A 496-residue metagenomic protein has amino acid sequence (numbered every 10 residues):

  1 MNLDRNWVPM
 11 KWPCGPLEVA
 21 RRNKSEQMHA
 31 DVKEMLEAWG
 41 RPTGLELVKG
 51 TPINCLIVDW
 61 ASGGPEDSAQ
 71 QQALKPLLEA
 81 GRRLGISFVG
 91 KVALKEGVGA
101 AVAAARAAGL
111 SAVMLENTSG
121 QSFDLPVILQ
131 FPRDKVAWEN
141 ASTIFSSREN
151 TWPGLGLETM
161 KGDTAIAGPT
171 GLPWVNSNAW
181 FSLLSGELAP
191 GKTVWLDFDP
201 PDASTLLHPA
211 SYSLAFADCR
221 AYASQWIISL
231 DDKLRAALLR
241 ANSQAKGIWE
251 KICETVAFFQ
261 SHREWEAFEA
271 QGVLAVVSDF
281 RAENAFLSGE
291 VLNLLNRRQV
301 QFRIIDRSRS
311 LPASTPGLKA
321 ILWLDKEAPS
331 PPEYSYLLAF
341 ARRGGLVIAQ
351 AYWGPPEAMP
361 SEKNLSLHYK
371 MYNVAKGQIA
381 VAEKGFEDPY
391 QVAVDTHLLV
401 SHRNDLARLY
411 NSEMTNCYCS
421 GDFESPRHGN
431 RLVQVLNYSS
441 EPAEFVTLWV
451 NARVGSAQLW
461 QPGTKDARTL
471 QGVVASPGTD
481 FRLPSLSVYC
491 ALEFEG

Functional and structural regions predicted by a protein language model:
M1-W323, P331-G345, A349-P360, L365-D388 (+1 more regions): Glycan-processing catalytic domains of CAZymes
Q260-G272, S288-L292, D388-N430: Glycan-recognition and catalytic regions of carbohydrate-active enzymes
G272-R297, Y336, N416-R453: Carbohydrate-binding surface patches
R342, P442-E444, A467: Short acidic/proline- and small/hydrophobic-mixed sequence motifs that coincide with surface turns and coil-to-beta
I348, A475-G496: C-terminal beta-strand-rich structural cap/linker in extracellular carbohydrate-active enzymes
G377-Q378, H428-L432, A443, S476-D480 (+1 more regions): A generic structural signal for beta-strand entry/edge sites
W449-A467: Solvent-exposed beta-hairpin/edge-strand motifs
D466-S476: Extracellular/luminal ectodomains and secreted, surface-exposed scaffolds of diverse proteins
